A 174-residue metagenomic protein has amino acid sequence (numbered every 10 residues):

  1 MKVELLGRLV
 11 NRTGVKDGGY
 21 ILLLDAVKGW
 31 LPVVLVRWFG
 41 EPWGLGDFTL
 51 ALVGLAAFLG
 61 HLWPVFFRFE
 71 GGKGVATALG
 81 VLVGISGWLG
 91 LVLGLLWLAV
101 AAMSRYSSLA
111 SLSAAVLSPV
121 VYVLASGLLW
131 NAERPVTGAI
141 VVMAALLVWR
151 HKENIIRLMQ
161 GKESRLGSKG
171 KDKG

Functional and structural regions predicted by a protein language model:
M1-G18, I156-G174: Cytosolic, membrane-interface loops and tails of multi-pass inner-membrane proteins
K2-G14, V36-G40, G74-S104, V116-S126: Interfacial segments of multi-pass membrane proteins
V3, L24, K28-P32, V36 (+9 more regions): Alpha-helical transmembrane segments in multi-pass membrane proteins
N11-V15, G19, V27, V33-G44 (+1 more regions): Alpha-helical transmembrane bundles and membrane-interface segments of multipass inner-membrane proteins
G18-I21, L50, G90, S111: Alpha-helical transmembrane segments and their helix-entry boundary regions
L31-L52, V83-G90, L124-A139: Helix-coil boundary and interhelical linker segments in multi-pass alpha-helical membrane proteins
W63-V75, H151-Q160: Juxtamembrane/interfacial segments flanking transmembrane helices
P64-E70, A99-S113: Membrane-helix interface "capping/anchor" motifs
